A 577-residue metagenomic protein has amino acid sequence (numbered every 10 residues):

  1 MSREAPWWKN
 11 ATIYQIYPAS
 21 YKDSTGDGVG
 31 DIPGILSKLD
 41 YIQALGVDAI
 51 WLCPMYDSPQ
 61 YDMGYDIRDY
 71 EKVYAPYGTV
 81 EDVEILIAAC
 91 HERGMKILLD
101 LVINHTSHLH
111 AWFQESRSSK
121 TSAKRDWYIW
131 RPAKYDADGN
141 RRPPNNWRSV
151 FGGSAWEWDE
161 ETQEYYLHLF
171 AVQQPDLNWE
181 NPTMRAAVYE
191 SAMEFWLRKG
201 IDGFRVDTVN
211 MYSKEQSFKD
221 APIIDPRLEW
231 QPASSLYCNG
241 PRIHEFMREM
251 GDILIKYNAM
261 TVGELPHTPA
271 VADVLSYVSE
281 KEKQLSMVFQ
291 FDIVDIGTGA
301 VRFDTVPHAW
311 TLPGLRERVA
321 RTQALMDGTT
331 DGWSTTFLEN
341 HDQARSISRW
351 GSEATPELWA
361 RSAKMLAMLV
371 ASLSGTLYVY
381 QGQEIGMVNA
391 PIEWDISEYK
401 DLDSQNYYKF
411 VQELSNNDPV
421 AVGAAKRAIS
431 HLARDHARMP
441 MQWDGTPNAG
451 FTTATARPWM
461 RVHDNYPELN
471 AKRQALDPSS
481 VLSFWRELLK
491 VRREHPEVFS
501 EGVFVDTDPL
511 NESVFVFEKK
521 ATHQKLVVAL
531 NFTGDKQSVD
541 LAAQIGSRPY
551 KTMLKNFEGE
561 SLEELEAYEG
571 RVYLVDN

Functional and structural regions predicted by a protein language model:
S2-E194, R198, M211-A272, S276-V278 (+2 more regions): Acidic/aromatic-lined carbohydrate-recognition and catalytic surfaces of CAZymes acting on diverse glycans
W7-K9, A221-L228, P232-S235, E245-L254 (+7 more regions): Loop/helix patches that line or flank the sugar-binding groove of alpha-linked glycan CAZymes
G46-D48, R93-M95, G200-D202, Y257-A259 (+3 more regions): Short, well-ordered coil/turn segments that N-cap beta-strands
V102-I103, V209, P266-H267, D342 (+2 more regions): Catalytic metal-binding/acid-base residues of hydrolase active sites
A192, F204-T208, L366: Extended, hydrophobic alpha-helical segments in both membrane/secreted and soluble proteins
L197-S213, T336-N340: Active-site groove signature of glycoside hydrolases
K536-N556: Beta-strand-rich binding/interaction modules
E560-N577: C-terminal beta-strand-rich structural cap/linker in extracellular carbohydrate-active enzymes
